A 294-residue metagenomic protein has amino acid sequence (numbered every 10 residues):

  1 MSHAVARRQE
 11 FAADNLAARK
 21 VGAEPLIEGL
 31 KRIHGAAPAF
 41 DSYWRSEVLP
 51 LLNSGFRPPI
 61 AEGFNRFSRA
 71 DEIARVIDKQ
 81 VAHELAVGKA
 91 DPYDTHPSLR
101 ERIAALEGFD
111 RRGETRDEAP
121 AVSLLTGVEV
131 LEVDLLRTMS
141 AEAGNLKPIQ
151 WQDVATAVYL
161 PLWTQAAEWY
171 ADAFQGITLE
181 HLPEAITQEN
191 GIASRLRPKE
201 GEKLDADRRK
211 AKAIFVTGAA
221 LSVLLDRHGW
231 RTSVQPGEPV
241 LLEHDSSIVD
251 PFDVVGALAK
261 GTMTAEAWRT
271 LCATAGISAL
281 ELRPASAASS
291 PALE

Functional and structural regions predicted by a protein language model:
M1-A6, F11, N15, R19 (+1 more regions): Cytosolic-facing loops and C-terminal tails of multi-pass membrane proteins
